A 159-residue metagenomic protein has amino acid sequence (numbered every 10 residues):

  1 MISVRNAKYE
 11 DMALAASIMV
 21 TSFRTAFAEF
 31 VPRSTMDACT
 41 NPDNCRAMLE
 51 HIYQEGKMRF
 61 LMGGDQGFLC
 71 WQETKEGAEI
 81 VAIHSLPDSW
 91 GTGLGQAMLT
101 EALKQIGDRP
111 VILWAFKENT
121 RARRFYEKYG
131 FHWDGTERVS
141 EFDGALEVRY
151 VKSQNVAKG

Functional and structural regions predicted by a protein language model:
M1-V4: Extreme N-terminal starter segment of soluble prokaryotic enzymes
N6-M12, A16-W90, Q96-Q105, Q154-V156: Acetyl-CoA-dependent GNAT
A13, R123-R124: Alpha-helical elements of the RecA-like P-loop NTPase motor core of helicases
F68, S89, F125-Y126, F131: Conserved hydrophobic/aromatic "anchor" residues that stabilize well-ordered secondary structure elements
G95-Q96, K117: Long, contiguous secondary-structure blocks with strong helical propensity
E101, R124-F125: Structural preference for long, well-ordered alpha-helical segments within the folded cores of structured domains
D108: Active-site acidic short loop of glycosyltransferases
I112-R123, Y129-G159: C-terminal "cap" of GNAT-fold acetyltransferases
